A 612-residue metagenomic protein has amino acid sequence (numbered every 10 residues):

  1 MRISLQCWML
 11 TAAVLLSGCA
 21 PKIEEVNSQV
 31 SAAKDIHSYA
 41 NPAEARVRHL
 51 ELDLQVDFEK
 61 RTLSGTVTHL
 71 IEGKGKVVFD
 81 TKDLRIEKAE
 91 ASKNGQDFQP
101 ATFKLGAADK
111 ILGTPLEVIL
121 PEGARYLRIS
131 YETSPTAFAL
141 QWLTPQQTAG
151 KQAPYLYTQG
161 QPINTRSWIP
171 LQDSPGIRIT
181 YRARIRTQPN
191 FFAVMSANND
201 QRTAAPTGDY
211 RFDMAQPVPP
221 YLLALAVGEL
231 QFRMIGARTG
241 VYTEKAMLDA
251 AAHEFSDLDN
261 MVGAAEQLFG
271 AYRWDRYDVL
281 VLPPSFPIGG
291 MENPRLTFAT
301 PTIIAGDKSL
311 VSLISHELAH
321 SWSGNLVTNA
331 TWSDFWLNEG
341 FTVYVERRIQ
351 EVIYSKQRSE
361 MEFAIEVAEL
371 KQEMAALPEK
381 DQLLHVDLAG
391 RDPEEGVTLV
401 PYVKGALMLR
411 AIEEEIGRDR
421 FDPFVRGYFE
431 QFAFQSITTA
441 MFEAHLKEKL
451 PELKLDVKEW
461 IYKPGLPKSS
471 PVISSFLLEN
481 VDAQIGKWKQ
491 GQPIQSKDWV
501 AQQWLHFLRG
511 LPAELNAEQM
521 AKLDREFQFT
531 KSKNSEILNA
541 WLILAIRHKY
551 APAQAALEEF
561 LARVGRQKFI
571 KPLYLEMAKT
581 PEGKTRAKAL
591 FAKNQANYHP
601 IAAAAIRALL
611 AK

Functional and structural regions predicted by a protein language model:
M1-L5, Y462: Positively charged n-region of N-terminal signal peptides that target proteins for export
C7-S17: Bacterial N-terminal signal peptides
C19-Y272, I416: Acidic/His-enriched low-complexity segments
K22-I23, I86, N94, F212 (+1 more regions): Hydrophobic alpha-helical and helix-loop surface patches within well-folded domains that function as non-catalytic
E72, I304, E414, K447 (+2 more regions): Alpha-solenoid HEAT/Armadillo repeat architecture
S92-Q99, A124, Q201-D209, G306 (+3 more regions): Short, glycine- and charge-enriched coil/turn segments that flank and shape catalytic ligand pockets
T398-K404, A433-T438, L450-K454, K458-K612: Long, ordered, helix-rich scaffold segments
